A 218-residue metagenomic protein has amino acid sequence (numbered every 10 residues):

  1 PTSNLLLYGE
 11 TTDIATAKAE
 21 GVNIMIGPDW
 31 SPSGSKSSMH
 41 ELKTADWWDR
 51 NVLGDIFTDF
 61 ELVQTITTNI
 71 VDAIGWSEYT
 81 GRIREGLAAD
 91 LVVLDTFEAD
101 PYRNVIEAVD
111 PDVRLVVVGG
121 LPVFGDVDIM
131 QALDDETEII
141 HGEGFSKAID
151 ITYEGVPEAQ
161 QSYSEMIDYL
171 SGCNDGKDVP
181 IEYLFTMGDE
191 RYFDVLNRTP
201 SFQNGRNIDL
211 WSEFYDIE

Functional and structural regions predicted by a protein language model:
P1-I83, V92-E98: Active-site-adjacent C-terminal substructures of enzyme catalytic domains
Q64-E218: Active-site microenvironment of metallo-dependent hydrolases
